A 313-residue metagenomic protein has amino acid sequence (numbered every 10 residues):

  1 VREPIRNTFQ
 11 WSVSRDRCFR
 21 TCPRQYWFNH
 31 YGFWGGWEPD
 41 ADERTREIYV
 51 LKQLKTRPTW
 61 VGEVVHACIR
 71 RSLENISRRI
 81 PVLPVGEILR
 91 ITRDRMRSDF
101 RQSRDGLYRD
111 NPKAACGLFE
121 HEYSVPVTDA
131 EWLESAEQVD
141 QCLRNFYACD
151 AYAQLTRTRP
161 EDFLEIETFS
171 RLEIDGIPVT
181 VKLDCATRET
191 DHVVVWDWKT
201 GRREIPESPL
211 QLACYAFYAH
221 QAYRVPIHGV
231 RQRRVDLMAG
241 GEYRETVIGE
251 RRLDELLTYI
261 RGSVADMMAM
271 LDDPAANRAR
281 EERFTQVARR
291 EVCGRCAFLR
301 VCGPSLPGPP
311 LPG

Functional and structural regions predicted by a protein language model:
R2-Q10, N29-K52, E122, D191-W196 (+1 more regions): Short amphipathic alpha-helical segments and their helix-coil junctions
F9, V13-C18, L51-T59, E63 (+3 more regions): Short, charged/polar micro-motifs that form catalytic or ligand-binding hotspots
D16-D40, E173-A186, I260-D266: An acidic intrinsically disordered interaction segment
D16-G32, A41-S77, L89, R93 (+4 more regions): Nuclease catalytic cores
H30-T45, E63-V64, R90-E122, I227-M238: Short, compositionally biased low-complexity segments
W37-A41, L164-H220: Non-catalytic protein-protein interaction segments used by genome-maintenance enzymes to assemble and couple activities
C68-L164: A non-catalytic, helix-rich entry segment at domain boundaries
D175, E207, Q221-G313: Metal-dependent nuclease catalytic regions and adjoining charged, substrate-binding loops involved in nucleic-acid end
